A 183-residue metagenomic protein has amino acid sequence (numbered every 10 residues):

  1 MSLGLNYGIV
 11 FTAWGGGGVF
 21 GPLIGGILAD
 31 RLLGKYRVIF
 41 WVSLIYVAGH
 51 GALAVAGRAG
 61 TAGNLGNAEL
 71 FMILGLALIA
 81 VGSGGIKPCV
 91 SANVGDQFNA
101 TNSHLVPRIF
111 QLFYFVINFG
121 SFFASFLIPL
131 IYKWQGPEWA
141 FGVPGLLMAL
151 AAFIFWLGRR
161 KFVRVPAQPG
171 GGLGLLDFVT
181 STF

Functional and structural regions predicted by a protein language model:
M1-W14, H104-L112: Loop-to-transmembrane helix entry
Y7-D30, I39, V47-G49, F119-A124: Central cavity-lining transmembrane alpha-helices of secondary-active solute carriers, predominantly the Major
G15, L76-A80: Helical-face signature of the major facilitator-like transporter fold
L28-L32, T61, L127-Q135: Interfacial helix-cap and linker-helix signal at transmembrane-aqueous boundaries of multi-pass secondary transporters
A29, A52-A56, G60, I79 (+1 more regions): MFS-fold secondary transporters
I39-M72: C-terminal ends and interior cores of transmembrane alpha-helices in multi-pass membrane transporters/permeases
S83-T101: Intracellular juxtamembrane helix-capping segments at the cytosolic ends of symmetry-related transmembrane helices
A100-T101, P107, P129-F183: Intracellular loop-helix junctions on the cytosolic face of multi-pass helical membrane proteins
